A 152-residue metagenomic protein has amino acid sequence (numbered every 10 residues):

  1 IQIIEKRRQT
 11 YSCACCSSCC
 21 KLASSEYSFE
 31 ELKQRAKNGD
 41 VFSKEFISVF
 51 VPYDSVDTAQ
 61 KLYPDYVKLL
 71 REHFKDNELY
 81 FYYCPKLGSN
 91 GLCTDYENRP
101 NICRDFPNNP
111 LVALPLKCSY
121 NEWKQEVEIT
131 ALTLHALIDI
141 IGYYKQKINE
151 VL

Functional and structural regions predicted by a protein language model:
I1-L152: Short loop/turn segments that flank or connect secondary-structure elements
